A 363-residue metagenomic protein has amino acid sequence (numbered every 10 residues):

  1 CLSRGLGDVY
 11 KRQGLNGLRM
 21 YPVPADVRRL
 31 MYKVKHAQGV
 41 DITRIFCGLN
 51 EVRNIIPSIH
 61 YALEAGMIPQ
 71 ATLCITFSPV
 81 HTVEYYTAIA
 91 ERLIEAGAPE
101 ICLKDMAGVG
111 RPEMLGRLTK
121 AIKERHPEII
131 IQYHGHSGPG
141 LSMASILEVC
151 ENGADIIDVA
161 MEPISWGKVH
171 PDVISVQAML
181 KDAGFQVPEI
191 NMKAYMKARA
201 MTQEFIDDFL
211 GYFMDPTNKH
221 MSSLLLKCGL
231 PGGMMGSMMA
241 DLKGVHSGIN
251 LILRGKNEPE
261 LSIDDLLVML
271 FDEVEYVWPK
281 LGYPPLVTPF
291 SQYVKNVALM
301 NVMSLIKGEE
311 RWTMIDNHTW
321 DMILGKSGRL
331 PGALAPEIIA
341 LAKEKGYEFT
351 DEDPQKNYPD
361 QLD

Functional and structural regions predicted by a protein language model:
C1-Y10: Single conserved hydrophobic/aromatic residue that forms the stacking wall/gate of nucleotide- or nucleobase-binding
K11-G17, G48-N50, T72-S78, K104-G108 (+2 more regions): Active-site beta-loop-alpha junctions enriched in small/polar residues
Y21-I129, L147-A154: Alpha/beta enzyme core
D105, N152-V169: Glycine-rich phosphate-binding active-site loops on the catalytic face of alpha/beta enzymes
P112-H126, T202-M235: Active-site/ligand-binding-proximal alpha/beta "capping" segment
S165-P188: C-terminal helical cap(s) of enzyme catalytic domains, especially alpha/beta-barrels
A183-M214: A structural-propensity feature for long, helix-poor, extended segments
T217-D363: Terminal or standalone catalytic/regulatory effector modules within metabolic enzymes and repeat proteins
